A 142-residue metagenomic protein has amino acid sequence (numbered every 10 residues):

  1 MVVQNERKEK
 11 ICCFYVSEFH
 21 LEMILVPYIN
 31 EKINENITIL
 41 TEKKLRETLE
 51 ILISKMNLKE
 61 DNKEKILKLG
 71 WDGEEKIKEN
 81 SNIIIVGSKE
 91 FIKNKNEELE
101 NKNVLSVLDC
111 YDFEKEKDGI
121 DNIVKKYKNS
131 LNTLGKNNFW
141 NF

Functional and structural regions predicted by a protein language model:
M1-F142: Non-catalytic regulatory/interaction regions at protein termini and inter-domain linkers
